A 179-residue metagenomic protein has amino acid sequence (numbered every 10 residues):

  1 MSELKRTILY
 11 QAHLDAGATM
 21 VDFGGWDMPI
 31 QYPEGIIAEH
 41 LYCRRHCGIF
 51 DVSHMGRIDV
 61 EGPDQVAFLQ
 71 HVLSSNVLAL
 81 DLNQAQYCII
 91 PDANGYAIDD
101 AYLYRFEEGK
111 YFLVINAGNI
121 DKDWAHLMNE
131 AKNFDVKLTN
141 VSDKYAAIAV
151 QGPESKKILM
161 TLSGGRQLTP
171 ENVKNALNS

Functional and structural regions predicted by a protein language model:
M1-S179: Basic, glycine/lysine-rich polyanion-binding surfaces/domains
